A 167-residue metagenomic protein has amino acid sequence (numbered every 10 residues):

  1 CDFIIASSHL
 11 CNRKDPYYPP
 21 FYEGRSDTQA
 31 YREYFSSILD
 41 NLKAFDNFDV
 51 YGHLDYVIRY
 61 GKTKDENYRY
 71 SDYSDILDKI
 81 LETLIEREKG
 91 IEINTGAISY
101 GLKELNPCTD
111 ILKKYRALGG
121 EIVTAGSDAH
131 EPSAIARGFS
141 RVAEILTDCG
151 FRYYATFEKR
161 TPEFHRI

Functional and structural regions predicted by a protein language model:
C1-E86: Extended substrate/RNA-proximal surfaces in nucleic-acid metabolism proteins
N12, K64-I167: Charged catalytic cores and adjacent phosphate/nucleic-acid-binding surfaces used for phosphate/nucleic-acid chemistry
